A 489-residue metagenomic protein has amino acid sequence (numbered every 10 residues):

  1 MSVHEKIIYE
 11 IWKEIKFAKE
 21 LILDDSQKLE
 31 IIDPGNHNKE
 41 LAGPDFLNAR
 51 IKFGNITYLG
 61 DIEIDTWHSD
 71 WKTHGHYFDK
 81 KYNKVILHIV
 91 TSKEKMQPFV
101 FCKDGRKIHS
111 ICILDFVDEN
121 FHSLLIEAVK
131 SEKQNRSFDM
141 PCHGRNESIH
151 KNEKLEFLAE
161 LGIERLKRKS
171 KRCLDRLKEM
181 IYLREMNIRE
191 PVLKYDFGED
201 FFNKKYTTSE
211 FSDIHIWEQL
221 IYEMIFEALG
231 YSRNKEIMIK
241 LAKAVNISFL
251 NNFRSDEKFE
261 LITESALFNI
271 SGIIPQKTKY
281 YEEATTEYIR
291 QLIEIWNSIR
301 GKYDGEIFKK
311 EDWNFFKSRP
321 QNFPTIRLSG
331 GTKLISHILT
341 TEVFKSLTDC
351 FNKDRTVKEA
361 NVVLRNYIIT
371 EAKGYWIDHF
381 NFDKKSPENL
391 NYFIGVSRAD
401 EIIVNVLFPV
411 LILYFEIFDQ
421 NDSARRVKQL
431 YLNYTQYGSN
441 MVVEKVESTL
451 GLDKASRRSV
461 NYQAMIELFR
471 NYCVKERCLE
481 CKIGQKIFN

Functional and structural regions predicted by a protein language model:
M1-K13: N-terminal "leader" segments that precede or initiate the main folded domain
E10-S69: N-terminal ordered "arm"
P34-E40, N48-F53, D70-F78, K95-C102 (+2 more regions): Catalytic micro-motifs at enzyme active sites that drive phosphoryl/nucleotidyl and oxygen chemistry
G35, F53-N55, I64-H68, T91-K93 (+3 more regions): Short, flexible loop/turn elements at secondary-structure junctions
T57, E63, H74-K81, I86-L87: Compact, well-ordered interaction domains used in eukaryotic information-processing assemblies
K81-L161: Compact, glycine/acidic-enriched structural inserts
F157, K167-Y462: Hydrophobic, aromatic-lined core segments that form the binding pocket/scaffold for planar heteroaromatic ligands
G451-N489: Acidic, carboxylate-rich catalytic segments that either coordinate divalent cations
